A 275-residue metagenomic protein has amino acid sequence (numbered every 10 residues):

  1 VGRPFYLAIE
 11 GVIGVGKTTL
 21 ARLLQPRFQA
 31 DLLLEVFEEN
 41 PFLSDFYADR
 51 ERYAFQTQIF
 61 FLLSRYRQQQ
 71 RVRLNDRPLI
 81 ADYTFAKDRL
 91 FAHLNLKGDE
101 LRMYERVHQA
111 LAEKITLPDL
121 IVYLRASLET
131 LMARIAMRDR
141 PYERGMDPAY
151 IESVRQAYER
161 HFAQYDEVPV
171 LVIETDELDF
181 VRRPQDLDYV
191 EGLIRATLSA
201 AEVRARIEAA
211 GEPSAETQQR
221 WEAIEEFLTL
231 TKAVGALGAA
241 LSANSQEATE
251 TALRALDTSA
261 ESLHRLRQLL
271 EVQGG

Functional and structural regions predicted by a protein language model:
G2-Y6: Pre-Walker A (Motif I) flank of P-loop NTPase domains
I9: Hydrophobic anchor at the beta1->P-loop junction of P-loop NTPases
V12: P-loop (Walker A) phosphate-binding loop of NTP-binding proteins
K17: Conserved lysine of the Walker
R22-S64: Conserved substrate/cofactor phosphate-moiety recognition/catalytic segment in nucleotide-dependent phosphotransferases
D88-E159: A glycine- and Lys/Arg-enriched "phosphate-lid" helix/loop adjacent to the NTP-binding pocket of small-molecule kinases
A136-Y142, Y150-A209: NTP-dependent small-molecule kinase module
R195-G275: Flexible "arm" and connector segments at domain edges
